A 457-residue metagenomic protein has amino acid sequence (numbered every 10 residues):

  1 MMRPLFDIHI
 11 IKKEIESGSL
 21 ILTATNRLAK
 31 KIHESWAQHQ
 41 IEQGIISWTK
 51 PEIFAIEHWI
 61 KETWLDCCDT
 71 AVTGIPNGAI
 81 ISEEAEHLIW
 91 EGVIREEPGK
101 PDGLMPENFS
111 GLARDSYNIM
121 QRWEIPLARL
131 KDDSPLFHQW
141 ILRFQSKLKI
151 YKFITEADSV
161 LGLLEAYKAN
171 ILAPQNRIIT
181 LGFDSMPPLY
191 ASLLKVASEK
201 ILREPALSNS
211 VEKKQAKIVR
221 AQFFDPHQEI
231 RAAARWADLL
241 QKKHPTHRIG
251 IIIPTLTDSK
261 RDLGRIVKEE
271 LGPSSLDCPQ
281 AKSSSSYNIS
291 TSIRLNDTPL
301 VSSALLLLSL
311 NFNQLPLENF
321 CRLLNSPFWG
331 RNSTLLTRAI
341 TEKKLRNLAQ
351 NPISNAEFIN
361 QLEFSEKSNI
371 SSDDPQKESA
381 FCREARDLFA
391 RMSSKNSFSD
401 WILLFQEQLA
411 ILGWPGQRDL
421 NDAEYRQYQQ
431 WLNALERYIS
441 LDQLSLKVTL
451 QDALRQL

Functional and structural regions predicted by a protein language model:
M1-L457: Polyanion-engaging groove/track-forming segments
